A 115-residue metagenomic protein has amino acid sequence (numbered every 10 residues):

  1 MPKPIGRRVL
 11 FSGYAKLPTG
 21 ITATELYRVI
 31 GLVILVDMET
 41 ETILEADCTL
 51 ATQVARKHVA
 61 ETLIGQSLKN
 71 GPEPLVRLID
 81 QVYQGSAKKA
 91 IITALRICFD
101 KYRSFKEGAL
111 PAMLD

Functional and structural regions predicted by a protein language model:
M1-Y14: Short, compositionally biased leader-like segments
K16-V33, M38-D115: Active-site- and interface-proximal helix/loop "cap" or "latch" segments in soluble metabolic and energy-transducing
